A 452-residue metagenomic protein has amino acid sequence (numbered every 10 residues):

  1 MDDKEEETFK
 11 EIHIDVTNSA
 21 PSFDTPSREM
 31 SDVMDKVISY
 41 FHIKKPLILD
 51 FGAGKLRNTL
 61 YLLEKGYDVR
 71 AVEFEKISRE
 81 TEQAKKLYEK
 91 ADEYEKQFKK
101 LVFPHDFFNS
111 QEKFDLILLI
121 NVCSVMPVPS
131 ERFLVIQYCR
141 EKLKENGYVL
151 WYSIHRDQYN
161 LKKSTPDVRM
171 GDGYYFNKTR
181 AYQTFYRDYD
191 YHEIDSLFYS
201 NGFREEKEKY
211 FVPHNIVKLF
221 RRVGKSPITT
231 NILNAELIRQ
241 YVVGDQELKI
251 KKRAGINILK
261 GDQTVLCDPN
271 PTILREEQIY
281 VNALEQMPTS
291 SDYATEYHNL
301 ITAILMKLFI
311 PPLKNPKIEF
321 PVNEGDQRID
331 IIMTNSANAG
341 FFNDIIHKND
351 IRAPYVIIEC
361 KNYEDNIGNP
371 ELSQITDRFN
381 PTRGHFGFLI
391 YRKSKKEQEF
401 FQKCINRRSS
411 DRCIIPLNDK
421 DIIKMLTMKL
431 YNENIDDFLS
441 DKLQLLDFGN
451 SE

Functional and structural regions predicted by a protein language model:
M1-N109, Y148-Q246: Class I (Rossmann-like) S-adenosyl-L-methionine-dependent methyltransferase catalytic domain, capturing the SAM-binding
M1-S19, P166-Y175, L237-I301: Interdomain/boundary linker segments immediately adjacent to catalytic/signaling cores
K45, F114-D115, P354, G384: Local beta-strand N-terminus motif with an aromatic residue
L60-L63, I136, R140, T376: A structural alpha-helix within SAM-dependent methyltransferase catalytic domains
F107-I117: A short acidic, Gly/Pro-enriched loop at the edge of an enzyme's catalytic core that lines a small-molecule cofactor
D115-S130: A short SAM/SAH-binding and catalytic strip from SAM-dependent methyltransferases
F133-Y148: A short glycine-rich, Lys/Arg-flanked "PGG" loop and its adjoining helix->strand segment in the class I
S291-E452: Catalytic core segments in nucleotide and nucleic-acid processing enzymes
